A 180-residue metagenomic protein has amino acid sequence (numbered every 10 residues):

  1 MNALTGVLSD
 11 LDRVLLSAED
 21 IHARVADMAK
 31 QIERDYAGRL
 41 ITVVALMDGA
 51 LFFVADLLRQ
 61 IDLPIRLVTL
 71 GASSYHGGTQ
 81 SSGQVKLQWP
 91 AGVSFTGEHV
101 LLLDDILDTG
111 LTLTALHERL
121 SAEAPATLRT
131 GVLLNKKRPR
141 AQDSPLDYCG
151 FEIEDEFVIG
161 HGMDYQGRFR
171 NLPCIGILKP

Functional and structural regions predicted by a protein language model:
M1-P180: PRPP-associated nucleotide enzymes
